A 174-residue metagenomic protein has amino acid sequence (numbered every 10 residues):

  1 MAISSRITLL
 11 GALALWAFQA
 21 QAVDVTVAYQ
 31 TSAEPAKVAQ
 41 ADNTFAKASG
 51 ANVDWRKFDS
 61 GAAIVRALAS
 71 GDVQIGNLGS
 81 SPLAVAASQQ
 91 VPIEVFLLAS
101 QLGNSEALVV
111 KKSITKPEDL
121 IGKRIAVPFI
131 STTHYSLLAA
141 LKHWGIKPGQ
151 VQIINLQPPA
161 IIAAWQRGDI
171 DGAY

Functional and structural regions predicted by a protein language model:
M1-L9: Bacterial N-terminal signal peptides that target proteins for export
L9-L15: Hydrophobic helical h-region of N-terminal Sec-dependent signal peptides in bacterial secretory/periplasmic proteins
A17-Q19: N-terminal signal peptide c-region/cleavage motif recognized by signal peptidases
V23-Q157, D171-Y174: Short, glycine-/small- and polar/acidic-enriched structural segments that line small-molecule recognition paths
A163, R167, Y174: Conserved, function-defining micro-sites of small-solute handling proteins
